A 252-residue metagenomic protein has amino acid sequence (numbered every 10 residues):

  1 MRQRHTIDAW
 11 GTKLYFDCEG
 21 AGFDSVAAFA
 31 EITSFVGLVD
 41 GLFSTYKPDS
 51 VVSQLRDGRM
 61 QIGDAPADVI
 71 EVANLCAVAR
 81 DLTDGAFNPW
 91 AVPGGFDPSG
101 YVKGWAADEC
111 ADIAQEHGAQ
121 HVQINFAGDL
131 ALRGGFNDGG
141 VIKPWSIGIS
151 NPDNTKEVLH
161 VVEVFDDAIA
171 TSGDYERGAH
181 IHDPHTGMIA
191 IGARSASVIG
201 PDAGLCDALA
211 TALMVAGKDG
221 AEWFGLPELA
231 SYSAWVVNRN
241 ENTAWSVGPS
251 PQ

Functional and structural regions predicted by a protein language model:
M1-Q252: Mature catalytic core of soluble alpha/beta enzymes
